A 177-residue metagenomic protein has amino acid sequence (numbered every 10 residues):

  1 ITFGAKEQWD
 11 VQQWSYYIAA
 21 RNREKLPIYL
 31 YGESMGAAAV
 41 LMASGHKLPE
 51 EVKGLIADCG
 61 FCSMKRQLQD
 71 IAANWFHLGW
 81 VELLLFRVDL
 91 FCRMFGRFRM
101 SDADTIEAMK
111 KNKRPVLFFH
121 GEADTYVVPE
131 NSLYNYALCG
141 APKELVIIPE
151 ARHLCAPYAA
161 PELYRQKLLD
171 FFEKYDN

Functional and structural regions predicted by a protein language model:
I1-N22: Alpha/beta-hydrolase active-site loop
N22-S34: Alpha/beta-hydrolase fold nucleophile elbow
M42-R99: Hydrolase active-site cap/lid region
T105, R114, V128-A137: Short alpha-helix in the alpha/beta-hydrolase fold that links the catalytic acid
K111-K113, F118-H120, D124: Short beta-strand/loop motif that positions the catalytic acidic residue of the alpha/beta-hydrolase fold
E122-V127, L154-C155: Acidic catalytic loop of the alpha/beta-hydrolase fold
A137-L154: Catalytic histidine neighborhood in serine/cysteine hydrolases with alpha/beta-hydrolase-type architecture
A151-R165: Catalytic histidine-centered segment of alpha/beta-hydrolase-like enzymes
